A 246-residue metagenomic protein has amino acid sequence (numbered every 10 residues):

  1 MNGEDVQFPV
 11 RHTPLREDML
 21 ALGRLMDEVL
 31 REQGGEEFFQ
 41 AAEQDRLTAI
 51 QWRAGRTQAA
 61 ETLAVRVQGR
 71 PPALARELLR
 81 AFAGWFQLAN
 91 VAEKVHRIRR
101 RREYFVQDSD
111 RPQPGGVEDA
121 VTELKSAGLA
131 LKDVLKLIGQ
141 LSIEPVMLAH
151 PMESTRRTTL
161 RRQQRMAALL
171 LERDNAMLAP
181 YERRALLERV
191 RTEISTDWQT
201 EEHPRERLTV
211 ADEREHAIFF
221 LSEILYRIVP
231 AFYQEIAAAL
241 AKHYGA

Functional and structural regions predicted by a protein language model:
M1-A246: Often metal-dependent polyanion-binding catalytic scaffolds in large enzymes
